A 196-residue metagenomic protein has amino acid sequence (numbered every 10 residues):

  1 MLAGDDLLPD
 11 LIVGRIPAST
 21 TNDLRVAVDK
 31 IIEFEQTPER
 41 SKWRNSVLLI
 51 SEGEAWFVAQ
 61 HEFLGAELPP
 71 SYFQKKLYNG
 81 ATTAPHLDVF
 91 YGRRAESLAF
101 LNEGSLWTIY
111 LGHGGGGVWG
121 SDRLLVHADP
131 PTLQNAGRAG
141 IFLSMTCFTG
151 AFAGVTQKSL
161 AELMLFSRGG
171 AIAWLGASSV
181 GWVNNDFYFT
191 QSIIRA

Functional and structural regions predicted by a protein language model:
M1-A196: Cysteine-dependent hydrolase recognition
